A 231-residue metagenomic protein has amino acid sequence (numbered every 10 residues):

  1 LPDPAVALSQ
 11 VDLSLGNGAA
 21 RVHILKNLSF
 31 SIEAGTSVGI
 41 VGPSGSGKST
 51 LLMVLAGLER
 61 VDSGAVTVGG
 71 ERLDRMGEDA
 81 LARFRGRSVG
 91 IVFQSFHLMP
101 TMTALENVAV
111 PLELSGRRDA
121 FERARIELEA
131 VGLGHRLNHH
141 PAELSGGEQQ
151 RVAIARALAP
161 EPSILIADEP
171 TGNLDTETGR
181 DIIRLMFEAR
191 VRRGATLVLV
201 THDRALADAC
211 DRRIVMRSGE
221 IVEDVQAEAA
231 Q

Functional and structural regions predicted by a protein language model:
L1-S14, E223-Q231: ABC-family P-loop ATPase nucleotide-binding domain
A5-V6, V11-M216: ABC family nucleotide-binding domain
A80, E220, E228: Residue-level detector of flexible, active-site-proximal loop/helix-junction positions within diverse enzyme catalytic
R213-V225: H-loop (His-switch) and adjacent beta-strand-loop-beta switch element of ABC-type ATPase nucleotide-binding domains
